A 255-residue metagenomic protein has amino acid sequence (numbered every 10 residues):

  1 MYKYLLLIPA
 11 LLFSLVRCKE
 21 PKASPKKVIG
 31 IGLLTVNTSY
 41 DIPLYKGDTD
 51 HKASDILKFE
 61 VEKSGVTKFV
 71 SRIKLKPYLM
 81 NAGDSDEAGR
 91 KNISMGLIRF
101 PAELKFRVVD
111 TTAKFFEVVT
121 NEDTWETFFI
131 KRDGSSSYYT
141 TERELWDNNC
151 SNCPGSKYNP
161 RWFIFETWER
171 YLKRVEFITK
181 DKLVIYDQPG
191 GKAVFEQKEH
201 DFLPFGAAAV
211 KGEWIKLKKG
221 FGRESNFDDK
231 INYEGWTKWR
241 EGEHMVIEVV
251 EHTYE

Functional and structural regions predicted by a protein language model:
M1-P25: Bacterial Sec-dependent N-terminal signal peptides
K22-N121, F163-V210, T253: Beta-loop motif signature
V119, I130-S136, D229-Y233, E241-G242: Surface-exposed flexible segments
E122-Y186: Surface-exposed beta-loop interaction hotspot
D123-F129, K192, R223-F227: Short, surface-exposed beta-strand/loop "edge" segments at domain boundaries and coil↔beta transitions
A209-E255: Hydrophilic extracytoplasmic domains
